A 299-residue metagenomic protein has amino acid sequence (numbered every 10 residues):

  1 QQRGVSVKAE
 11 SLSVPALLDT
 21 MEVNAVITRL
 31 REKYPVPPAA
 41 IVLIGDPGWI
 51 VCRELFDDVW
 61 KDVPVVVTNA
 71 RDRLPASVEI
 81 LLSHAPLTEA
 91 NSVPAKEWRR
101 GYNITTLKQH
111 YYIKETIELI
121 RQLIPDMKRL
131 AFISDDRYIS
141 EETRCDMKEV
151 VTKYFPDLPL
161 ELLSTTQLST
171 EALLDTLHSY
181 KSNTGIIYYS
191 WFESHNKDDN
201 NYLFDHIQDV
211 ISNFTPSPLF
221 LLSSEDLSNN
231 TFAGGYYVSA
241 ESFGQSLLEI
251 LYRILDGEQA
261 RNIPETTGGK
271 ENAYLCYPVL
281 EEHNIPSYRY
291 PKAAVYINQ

Functional and structural regions predicted by a protein language model:
Q1-Q299: Short hydrophobic alpha-helices and adjacent helix-cap/hinge residues
